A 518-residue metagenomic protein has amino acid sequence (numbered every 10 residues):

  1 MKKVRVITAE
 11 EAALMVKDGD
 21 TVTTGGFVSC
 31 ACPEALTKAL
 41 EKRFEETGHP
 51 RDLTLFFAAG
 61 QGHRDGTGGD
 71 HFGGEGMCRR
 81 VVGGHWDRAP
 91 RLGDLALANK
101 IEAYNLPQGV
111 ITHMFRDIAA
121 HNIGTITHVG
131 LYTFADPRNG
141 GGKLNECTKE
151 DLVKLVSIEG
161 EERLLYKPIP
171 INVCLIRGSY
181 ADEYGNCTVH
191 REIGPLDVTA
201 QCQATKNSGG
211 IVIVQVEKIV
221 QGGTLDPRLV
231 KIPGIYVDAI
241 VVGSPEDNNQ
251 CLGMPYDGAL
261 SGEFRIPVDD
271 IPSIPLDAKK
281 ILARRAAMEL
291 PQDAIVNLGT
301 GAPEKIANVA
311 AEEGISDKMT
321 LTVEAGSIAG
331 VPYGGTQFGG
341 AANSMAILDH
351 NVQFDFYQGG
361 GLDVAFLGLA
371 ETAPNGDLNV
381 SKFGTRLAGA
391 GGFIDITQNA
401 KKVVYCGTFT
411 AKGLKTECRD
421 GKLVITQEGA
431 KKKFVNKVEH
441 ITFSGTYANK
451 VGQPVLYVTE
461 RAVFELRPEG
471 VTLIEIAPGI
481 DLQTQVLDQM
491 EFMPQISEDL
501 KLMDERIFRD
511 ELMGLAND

Functional and structural regions predicted by a protein language model:
K2-L14, V28-E45, F56, G62-G73 (+2 more regions): Conserved phosphate- and dinucleotide-binding cores of soluble alpha/beta proteins, encompassing both enzyme active
A13, R51, P272-P275, K280 (+3 more regions): Glycine-rich phosphate/ribose-binding loops and adjacent secondary-structure elements that form binding surfaces
K17, N207, P291: Short conserved AdoMet
T21-G26, T54-F57: Short glycine-rich or small-residue beta-strand-to-loop segments that form or flank ligand, phosphate, metal/Fe-S
V22-T24, I295-G299: Short glycine-rich phosphate-binding loop at a beta-alpha junction
R43-E45, P50, E75-C78, E313-M319: Conserved S-adenosyl-L-methionine
G299-K305, E505-R506: A glycine-rich phosphate-binding loop feature that marks nucleotide/adenosyl-phosphate handling sites
